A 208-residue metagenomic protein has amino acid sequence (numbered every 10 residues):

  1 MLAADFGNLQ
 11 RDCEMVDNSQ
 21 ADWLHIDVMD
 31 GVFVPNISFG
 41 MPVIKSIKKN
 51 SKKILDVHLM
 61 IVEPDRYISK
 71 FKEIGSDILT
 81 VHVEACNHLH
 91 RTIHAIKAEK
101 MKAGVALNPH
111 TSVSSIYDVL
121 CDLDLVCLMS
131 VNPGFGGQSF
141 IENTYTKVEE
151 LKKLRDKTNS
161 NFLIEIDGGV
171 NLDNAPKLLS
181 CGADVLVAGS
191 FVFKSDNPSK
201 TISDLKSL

Functional and structural regions predicted by a protein language model:
M1-T80, A85-H88, A95-A98, K102-A103 (+8 more regions): Conserved N-terminal beta1-alpha1 strand-loop-helix module at the mouth
G7, A106-H110, G168: Short gly/ser/thr-rich secondary-structure transition/capping motifs
H25, E165-I166: Generic enzyme active-site microenvironment
S76-E84, L179-A188: Short, electropositive alpha-helical surface patch
E84-C86, N108-H110, V131-F135, S190-F193: Short, acidic/turn-prone active-site loops that include or flank metal/cofactor- and phosphate-binding residues
I166-G169, V187-F191: Glycine-rich beta-strand-to-loop/alpha-helix junction loops that act as flexible
G169-C181: Acidic, divalent-metal-coordinating active-site segment for phosphoryl/phosphodiester hydrolysis, typified by short
